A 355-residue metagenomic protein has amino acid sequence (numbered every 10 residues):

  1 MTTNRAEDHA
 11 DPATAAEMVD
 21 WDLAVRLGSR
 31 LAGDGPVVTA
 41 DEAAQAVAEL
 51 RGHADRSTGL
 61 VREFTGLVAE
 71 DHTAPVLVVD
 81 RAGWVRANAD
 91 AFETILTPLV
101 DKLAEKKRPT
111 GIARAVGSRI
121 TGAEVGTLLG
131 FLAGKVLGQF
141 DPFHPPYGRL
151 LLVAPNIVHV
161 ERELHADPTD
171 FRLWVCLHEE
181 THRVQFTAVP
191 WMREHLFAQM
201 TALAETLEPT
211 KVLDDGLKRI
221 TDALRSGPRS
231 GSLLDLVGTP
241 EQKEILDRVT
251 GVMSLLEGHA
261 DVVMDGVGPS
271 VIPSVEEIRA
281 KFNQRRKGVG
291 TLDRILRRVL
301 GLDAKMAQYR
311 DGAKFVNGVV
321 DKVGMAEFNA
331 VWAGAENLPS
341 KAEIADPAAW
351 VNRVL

Functional and structural regions predicted by a protein language model:
M1-E93, K322-L355: N-terminal low-structure segments adjacent to metalloprotease catalytic domains across cellular compartments
H9-R26, L137-V153, L224-P228: Acidic, low-complexity proline/glycine-rich segments
H53-P155: Auxiliary, metal-adjacent structural segments of Zn-dependent hydrolase domains
G122, G130-L137, T187-I272: Post-HExxH zinc-binding segment in Zn-dependent metallohydrolases
N156-V175: Short pre-active-site segment immediately N-terminal to the catalytic Zn-binding motif
F171-T187, V316: Active-site recognition of the HExxH zinc-binding catalytic motif
Q242-L355: Pan-zinc metallopeptidase signature
